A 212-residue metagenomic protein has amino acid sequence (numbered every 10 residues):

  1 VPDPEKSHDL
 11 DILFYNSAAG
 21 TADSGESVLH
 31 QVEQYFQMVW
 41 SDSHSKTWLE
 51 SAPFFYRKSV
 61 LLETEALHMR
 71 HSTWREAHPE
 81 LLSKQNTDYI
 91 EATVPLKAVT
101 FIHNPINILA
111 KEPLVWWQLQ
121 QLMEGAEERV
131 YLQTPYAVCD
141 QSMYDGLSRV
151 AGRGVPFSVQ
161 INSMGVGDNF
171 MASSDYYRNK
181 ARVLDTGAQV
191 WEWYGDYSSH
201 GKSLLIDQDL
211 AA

Functional and structural regions predicted by a protein language model:
V1-A212: Charged, low-complexity intrinsically disordered terminal segments
